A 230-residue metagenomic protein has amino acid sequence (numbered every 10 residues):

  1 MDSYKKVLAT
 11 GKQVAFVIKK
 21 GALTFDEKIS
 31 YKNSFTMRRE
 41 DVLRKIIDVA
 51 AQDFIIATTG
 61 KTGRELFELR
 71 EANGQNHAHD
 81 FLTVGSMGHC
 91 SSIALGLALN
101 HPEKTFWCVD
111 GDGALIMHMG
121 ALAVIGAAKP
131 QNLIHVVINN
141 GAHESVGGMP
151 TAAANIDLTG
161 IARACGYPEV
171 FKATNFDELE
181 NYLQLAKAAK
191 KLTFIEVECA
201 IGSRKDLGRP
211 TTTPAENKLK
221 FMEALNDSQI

Functional and structural regions predicted by a protein language model:
M1-K6, T36-K45, V49, E68-Q229: Thiamine diphosphate
M1-V17, G21-A22: Extended, hydrophobic interaction surfaces within ordered domains
F16-A22, D26-T58: Active-site pocket-lining segments that scaffold enzyme catalytic pockets across diverse folds
I18-T24, T59-G63, N140-A142, E198-S203: Glycine-rich beta-alpha junction loops
F54-N73: Catalytic donor nucleotide-activated moiety binding site of glycosyltransferases and closely related
